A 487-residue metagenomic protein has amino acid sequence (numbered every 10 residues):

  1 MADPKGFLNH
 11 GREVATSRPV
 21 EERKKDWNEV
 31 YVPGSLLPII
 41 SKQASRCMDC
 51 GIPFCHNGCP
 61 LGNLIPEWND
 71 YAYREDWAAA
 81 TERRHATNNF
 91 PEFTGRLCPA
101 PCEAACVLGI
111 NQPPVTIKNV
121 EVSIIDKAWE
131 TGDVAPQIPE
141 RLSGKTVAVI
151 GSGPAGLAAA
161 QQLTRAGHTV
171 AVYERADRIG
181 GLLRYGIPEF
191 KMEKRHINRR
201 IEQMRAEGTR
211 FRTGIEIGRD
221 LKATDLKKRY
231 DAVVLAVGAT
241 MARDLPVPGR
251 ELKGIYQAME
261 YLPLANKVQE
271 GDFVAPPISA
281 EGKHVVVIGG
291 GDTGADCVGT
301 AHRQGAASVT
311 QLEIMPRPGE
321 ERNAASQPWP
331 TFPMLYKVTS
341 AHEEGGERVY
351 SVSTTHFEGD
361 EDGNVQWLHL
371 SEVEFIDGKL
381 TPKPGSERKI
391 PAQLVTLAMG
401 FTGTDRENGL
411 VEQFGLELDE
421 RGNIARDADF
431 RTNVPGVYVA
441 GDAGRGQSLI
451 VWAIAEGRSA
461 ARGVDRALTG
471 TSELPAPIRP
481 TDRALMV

Functional and structural regions predicted by a protein language model:
D3-P4, V32-F54, A78-P101: Immediate flanking context of iron-sulfur cluster ligation sites
K5-G34, G62-R74, A79-R84, N88 (+12 more regions): Beta1-alpha1 glycine-rich phosphate/pyrophosphate-binding loop at the start of Rossmann-like nucleotide-binding domains
R23-R46, E358, G363-E417, R421 (+1 more regions): C-terminal catalytic lobe of FAD-dependent flavoproteins
N57, N63-P139, R205, T213 (+3 more regions): Glycine/serine-rich phosphate-binding loop and adjoining beta1-alpha1 elements at the start of nucleotide-handling
A79, R141, T146-I150, N198-V247 (+3 more regions): Feature captures the FAD/FMN-dependent oxidoreductase FAD-binding
L142-A155, A280-G291: Beta1/beta-strand and adjacent pyrophosphate-binding region of the FAD-binding site in flavoprotein oxidoreductases
E251-G282, I376-Q447: FAD-site-proximal beta/loop scaffold in flavoenzymes
G294-G299, Q304, V434, A440-L474: A conserved FAD-binding loop/helix module that cradles the flavin
